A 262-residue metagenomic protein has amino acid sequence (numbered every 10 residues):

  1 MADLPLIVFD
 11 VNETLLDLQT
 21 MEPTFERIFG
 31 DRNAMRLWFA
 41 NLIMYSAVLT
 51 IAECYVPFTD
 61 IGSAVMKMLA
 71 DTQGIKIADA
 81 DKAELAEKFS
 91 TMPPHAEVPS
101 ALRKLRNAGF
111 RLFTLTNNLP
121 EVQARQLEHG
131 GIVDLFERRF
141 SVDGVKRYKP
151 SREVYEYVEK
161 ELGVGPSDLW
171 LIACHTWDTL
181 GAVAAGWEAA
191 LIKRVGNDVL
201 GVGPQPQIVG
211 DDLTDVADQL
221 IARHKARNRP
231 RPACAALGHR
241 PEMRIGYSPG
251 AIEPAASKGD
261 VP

Functional and structural regions predicted by a protein language model:
M1-I43, T72: Active-site neighborhood of HAD-like aspartate-dependent phosphohydrolases
M1-L4, P99, R103, L115 (+1 more regions): Asp-based, Mg2+/Mn2+-dependent phosphohydrolase catalytic module
E22, M35, F39, T59-K67 (+1 more regions): An amphipathic alpha-helix signature
G30-A34, T72-I77, N107-A108, G131-L135 (+1 more regions): Short helix-capping segments at alpha-helix termini
A34, I61-G62, V154, V216: Hydrophobic alpha-helical packing elements
S46-E84: A metal-dependent, Asp-based hydrolase signature
T59-D60, I77-T114, A124, R152: Short, acidic loop-to-helix structural element flanking the phosphoryl-transfer center in phosphate-processing enzymes
G250-V261: Short, intrinsically disordered C-terminal tails of secreted or membrane-associated proteins
